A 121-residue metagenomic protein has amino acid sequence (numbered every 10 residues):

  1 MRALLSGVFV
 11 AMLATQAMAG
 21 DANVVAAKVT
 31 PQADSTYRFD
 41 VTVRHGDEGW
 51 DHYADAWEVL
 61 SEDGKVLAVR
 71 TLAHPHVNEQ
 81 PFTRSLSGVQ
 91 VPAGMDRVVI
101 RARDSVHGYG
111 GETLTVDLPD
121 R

Functional and structural regions predicted by a protein language model:
M1-V10: Sec-dependent signal peptide recognition, specifically the positively charged N-region followed immediately by
A14-A17: N-terminal signal peptide c-region/cleavage motif recognized by signal peptidases
G20-W57: Short, surface-exposed binding/anchoring microloops in extracellular/periplasmic proteins
V24, T36-R38, P81-S85, R97 (+1 more regions): Intrinsic-disorder/low-complexity, polar/charged segments enriched in Ser/Thr/Lys/Arg/Asp/Glu/Gln
P31-S35, V59-V66, Q90-D96: A short, structured loop/turn motif at beta-sheet edges
H52-V77: The feature marks short-to-medium sequence segments in extracytoplasmic or secretory-pathway proteins
A68-R97, R101-G108: Short, solvent-exposed, Trp/other aromatic-anchored flexible loops in extracytoplasmic proteins
Y109-L118: Edge beta-strands of extracellular beta-sandwich domains
